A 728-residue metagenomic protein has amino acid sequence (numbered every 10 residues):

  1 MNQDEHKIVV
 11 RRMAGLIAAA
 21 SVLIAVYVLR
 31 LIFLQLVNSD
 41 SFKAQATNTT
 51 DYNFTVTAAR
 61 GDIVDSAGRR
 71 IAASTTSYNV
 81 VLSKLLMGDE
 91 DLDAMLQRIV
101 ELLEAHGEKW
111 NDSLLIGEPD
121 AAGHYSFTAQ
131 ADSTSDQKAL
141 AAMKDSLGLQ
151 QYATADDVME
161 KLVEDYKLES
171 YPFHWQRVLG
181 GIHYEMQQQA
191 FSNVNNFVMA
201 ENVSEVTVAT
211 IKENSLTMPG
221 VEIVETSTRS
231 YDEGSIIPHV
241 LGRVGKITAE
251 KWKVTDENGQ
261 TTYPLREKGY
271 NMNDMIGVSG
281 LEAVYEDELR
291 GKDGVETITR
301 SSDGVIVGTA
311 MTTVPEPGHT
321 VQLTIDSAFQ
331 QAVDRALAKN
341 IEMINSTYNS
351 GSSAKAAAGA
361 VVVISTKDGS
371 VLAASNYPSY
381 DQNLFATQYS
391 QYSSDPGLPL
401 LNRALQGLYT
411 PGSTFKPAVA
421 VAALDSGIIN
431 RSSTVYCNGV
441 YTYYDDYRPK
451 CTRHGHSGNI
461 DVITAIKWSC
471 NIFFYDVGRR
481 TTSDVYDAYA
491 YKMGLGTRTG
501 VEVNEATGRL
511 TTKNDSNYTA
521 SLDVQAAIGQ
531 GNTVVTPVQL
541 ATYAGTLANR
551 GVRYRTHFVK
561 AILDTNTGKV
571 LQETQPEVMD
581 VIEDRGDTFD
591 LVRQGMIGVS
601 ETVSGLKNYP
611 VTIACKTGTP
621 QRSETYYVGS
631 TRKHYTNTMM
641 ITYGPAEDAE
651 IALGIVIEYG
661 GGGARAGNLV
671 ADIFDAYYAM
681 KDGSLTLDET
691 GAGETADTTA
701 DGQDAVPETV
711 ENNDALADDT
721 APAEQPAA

Functional and structural regions predicted by a protein language model:
M1-V314, S350, A354-A360, A705 (+1 more regions): Membrane-proximal periplasmic segments of bacterial cell-envelope enzymes, especially penicillin-binding proteins
A72, Y78, T299-E316, I325 (+9 more regions): Beta-lactam-recognizing serine transpeptidase/beta-lactamase-like catalytic domain environment
D93-E101, A209, E213, P238-G242 (+17 more regions): Solvent-exposed, polar/charged alpha-helical surfaces in well-ordered, non-transmembrane soluble domains, broadly
I211, P317-I341, G702-A705, T709 (+2 more regions): N-terminal leader/targeting segments and the immediately adjacent pre-domain N-terminus
E286, R290-D293, S301-G304, D334-E342 (+2 more regions): Amphipathic, well-packed alpha-helical segments that form the structural scaffold of globular domains
Q331-I364, S379: Beta-lactamase-like hydrolase cores
M680-V706: Intrinsically disordered, low-complexity mixed-charge segments
